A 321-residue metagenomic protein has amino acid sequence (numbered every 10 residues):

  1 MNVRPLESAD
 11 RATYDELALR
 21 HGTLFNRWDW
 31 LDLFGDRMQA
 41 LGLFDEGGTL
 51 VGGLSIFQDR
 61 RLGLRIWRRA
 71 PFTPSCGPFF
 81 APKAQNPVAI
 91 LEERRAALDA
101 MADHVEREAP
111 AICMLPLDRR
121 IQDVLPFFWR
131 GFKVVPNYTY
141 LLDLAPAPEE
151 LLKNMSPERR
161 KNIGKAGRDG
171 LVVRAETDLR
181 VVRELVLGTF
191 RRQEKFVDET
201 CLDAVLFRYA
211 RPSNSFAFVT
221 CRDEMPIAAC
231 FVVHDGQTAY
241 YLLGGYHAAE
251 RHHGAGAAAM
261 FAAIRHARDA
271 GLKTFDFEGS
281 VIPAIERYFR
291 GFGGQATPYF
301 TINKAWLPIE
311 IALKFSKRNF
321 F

Functional and structural regions predicted by a protein language model:
N2-G47, G53-G63, D118-N137, P146-A147 (+1 more regions): A conserved beta-strand-loop-helix scaffold within acyl/acetyltransferase catalytic domains
M38, R107-P110, S215, L272: Short, high-confidence coil segments that cap the C-terminus of an alpha-helix and link into the following beta-strand
G53, V205-K314: Aromatic (often tryptophan-rich) hydrophobic motifs at membrane interfaces
Q58-G77: Conserved acyl-donor/pantetheine-binding loop and adjacent beta-alpha core of acyl/acetyltransferases and related
R65, A100-D103, F127-F128: Short, charged beta->alpha transition segments
T73-A89, A145-P146, G244-H253: A short, internal acetyl-CoA/4′-phosphopantetheine-binding micro-motif in the GNAT/acyltransferase core
V88-A102, H252-R265: Conserved acetyl-CoA-binding loop-helix of GNAT-fold acetyltransferases
E106-R107, M114-D169, T274, G279-F321: Terminal substrate-recognition subdomain of acyl/acetyltransferases
